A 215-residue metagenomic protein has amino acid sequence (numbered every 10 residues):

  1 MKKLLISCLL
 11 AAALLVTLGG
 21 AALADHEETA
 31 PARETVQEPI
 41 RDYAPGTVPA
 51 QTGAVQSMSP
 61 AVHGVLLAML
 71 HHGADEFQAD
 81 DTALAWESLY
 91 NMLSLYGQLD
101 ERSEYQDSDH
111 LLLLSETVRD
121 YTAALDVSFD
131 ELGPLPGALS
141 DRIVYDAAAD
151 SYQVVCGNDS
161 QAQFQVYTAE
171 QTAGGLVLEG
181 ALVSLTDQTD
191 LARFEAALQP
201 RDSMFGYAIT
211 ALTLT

Functional and structural regions predicted by a protein language model:
M1-L10: Positively charged n-region of N-terminal signal peptides that target proteins for export
L9-T17: Bacterial N-terminal signal peptides
L18-A30: Sec-dependent signal peptide cleavage junction
P31-A149: Core segments of small alpha/beta cavity-forming domains
G53, T189-T215: Short beta-strand edge/turn micro-motifs at domain boundaries
T82, S94-Y105, A181-T186, Q199-D202 (+1 more regions): Short, flexible beta-strand-to-coil junctions
L125, P136, G180-S184, A211-T213: A mature extracytoplasmic/lumenal domain signature
R142-A192: Acidic, glycine-rich flexible loop segments
